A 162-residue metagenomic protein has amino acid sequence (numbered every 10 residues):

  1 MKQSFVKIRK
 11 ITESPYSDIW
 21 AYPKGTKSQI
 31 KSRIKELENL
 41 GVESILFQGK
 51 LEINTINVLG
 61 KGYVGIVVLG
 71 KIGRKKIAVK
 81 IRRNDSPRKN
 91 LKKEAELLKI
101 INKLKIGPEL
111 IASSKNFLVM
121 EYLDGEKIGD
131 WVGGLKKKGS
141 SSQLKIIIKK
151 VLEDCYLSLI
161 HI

Functional and structural regions predicted by a protein language model:
K2-K50: Juxta-kinase regulatory segment immediately upstream of eukaryotic protein kinase catalytic domains
Q48-V58: Conserved N-terminal boundary motif of the eukaryotic protein kinase catalytic domain
N57-L91: ATP-binding glycine-rich loop module of kinase domains
K80-S114: A conserved alpha-helical element in kinase catalytic cores
E109-L144: Conserved structural core of kinase catalytic domains
I160-I162: Conserved small/polar residues in nucleotide/adenosyl-binding loops
